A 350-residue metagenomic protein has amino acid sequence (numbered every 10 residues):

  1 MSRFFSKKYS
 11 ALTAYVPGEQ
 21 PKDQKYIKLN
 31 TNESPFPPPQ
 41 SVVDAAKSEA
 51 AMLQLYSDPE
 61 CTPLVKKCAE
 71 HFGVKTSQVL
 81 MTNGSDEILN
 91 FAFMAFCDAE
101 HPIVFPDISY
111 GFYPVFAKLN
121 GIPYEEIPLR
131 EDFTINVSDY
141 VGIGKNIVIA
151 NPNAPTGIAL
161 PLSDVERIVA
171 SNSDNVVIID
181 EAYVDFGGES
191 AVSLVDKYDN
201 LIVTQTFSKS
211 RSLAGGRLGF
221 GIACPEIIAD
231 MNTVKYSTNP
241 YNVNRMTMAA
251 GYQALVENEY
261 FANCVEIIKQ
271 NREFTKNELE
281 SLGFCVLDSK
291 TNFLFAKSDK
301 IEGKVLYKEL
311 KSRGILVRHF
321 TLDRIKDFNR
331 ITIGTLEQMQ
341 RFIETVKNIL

Functional and structural regions predicted by a protein language model:
M1-L55, I143: N-terminal "arm"/small-domain region of PLP-dependent enzymes with the aminotransferase-like
E60, N200-E280, F284-L287: PLP-dependent aminotransferase class I/II
T62-P102, N120, K300: Phosphate-binding glycine-rich loop
A95-A150: PLP-dependent aminotransferase-like
T134-I143, P155-V177, E181-L213: Active-site pre-lysine segment of PLP-dependent enzymes
S163, K308-R313, R318, L322-L350: PLP-dependent enzyme catalytic core of the Aspartate aminotransferase-like
I268, S281-R313, N329: Conserved PLP-binding catalytic core of the aspartate aminotransferase-like
